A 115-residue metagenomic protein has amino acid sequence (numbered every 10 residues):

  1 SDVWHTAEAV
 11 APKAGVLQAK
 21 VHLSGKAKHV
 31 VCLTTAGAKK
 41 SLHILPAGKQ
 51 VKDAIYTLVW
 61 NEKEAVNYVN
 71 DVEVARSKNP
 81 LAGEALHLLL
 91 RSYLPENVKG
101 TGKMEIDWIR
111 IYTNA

Functional and structural regions predicted by a protein language model:
S1-A115: GH16 jelly-roll
